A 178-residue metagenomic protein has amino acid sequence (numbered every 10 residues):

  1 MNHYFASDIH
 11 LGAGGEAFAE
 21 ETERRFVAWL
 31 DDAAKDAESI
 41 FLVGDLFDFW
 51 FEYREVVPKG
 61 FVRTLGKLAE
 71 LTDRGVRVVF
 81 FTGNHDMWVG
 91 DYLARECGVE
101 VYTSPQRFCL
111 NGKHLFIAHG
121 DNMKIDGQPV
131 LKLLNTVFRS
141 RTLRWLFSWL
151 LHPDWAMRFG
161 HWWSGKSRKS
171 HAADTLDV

Functional and structural regions predicted by a protein language model:
N2, A6, L11-L110: Core catalytic region of metal-dependent phosphoesterases/phosphodiesterases, especially metallo-beta-lactamase-like
F5-A6, H114-A118, K124: Short hydrophobic-aromatic micro-motifs
F18-E20, L93, H114-F116, P129-L133 (+1 more regions): Surface-exposed beta-strand edges and their flanking turn/coil or helix-capping segments
K35, K59, K67, K113 (+3 more regions): Context-gated lysine
L110-L115, T142: Acidic, His- and aromatic-enriched active-site or binding-groove loops in soluble protein domains that engage sugars
G120-V178: Active-site-proximal loop/helix segment associated with metal-binding centers of metalloenzymes
